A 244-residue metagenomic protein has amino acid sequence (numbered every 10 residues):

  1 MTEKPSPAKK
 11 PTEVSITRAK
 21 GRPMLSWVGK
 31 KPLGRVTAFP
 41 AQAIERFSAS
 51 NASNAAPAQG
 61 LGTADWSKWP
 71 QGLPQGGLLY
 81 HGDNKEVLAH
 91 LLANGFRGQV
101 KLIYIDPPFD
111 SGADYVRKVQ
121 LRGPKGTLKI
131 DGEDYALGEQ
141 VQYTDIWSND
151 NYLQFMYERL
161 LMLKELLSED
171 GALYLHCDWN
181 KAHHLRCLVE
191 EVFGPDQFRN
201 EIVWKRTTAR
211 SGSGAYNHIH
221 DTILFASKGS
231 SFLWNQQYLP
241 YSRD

Functional and structural regions predicted by a protein language model:
M1-D244: Core catalytic lobe of class I
